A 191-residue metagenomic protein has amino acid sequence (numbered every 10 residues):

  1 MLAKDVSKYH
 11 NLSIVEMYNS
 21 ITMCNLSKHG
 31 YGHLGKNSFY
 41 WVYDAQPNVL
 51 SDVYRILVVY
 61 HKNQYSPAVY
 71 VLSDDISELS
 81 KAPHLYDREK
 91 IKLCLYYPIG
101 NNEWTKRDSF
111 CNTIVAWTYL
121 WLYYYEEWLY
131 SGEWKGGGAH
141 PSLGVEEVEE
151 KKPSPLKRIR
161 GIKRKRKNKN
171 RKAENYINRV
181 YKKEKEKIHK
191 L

Functional and structural regions predicted by a protein language model:
M1, V6, S109-F110, H140-E146: General structural signal for secondary-structure boundaries
M1-S38: Charge-rich, low-complexity N-terminal segments
K4, F39-Y40, Y97-N101, V145: A near-ubiquitous, low-amplitude feature marking generic local secondary-structure context
S7-H10, E103-R107, C111, R166 (+1 more regions): Intrinsic-disorder-associated interaction segments
I21-T22, V69, W117, W128 (+1 more regions): Generic hydrophobic, helix-prone segments enriched in Leu/Val/Ile
K28-P98, S109: Compact alpha/beta protein-protein interaction domains typified by the UBC
S77-G136: Glycine-centered motif in EGF-like
S131-L191: Charge-rich (especially acidic), low-complexity segments
